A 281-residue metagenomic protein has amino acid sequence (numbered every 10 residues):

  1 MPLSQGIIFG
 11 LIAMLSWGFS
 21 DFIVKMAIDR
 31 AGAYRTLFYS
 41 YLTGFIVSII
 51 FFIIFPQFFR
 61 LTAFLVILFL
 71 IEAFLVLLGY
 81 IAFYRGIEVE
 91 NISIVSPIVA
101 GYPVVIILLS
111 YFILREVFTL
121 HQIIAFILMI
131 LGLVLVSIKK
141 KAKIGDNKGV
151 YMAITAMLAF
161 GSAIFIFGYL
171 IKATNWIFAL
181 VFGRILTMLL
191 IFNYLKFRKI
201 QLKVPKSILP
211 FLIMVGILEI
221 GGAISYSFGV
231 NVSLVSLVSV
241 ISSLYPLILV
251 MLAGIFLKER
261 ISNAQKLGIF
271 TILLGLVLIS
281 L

Functional and structural regions predicted by a protein language model:
M1-F19, V24-Y34, Y39-I71, Y80-E90 (+5 more regions): Membrane-interface interhelical linkers
M1-G6, I53-F64, L109-Q122, Y169-W176 (+2 more regions): Helix-coil boundary and interhelical linker segments in multi-pass alpha-helical membrane proteins
L3, N147-V181, I213: Selected transmembrane alpha-helices and immediately adjacent juxtamembrane segments of polytopic inner-membrane
G18, F22, I49, A73-L78 (+9 more regions): Hydrophobic/small/kink-forming positions within alpha-helical transmembrane segments of polytopic membrane proteins
A27, T36, G86, I98 (+7 more regions): Hydrophobic/aromatic residues within transmembrane alpha-helices of multi-pass small-molecule transporters
Y34-R35, S93, T119-H121, I177-F178 (+2 more regions): Residues that define the loop-to-transmembrane-helix transition and helix capping in multi-pass membrane transporters
T43-V47, I98-F112, L186-L190, G222-S225 (+2 more regions): Alpha-helical transmembrane segments of compact multi-pass small-molecule transporters, enriched in specific families
S48, L108-Y111, H121-I138, A264-L281: Hydrophobic transmembrane alpha-helices of multi-pass small-molecule transport proteins
